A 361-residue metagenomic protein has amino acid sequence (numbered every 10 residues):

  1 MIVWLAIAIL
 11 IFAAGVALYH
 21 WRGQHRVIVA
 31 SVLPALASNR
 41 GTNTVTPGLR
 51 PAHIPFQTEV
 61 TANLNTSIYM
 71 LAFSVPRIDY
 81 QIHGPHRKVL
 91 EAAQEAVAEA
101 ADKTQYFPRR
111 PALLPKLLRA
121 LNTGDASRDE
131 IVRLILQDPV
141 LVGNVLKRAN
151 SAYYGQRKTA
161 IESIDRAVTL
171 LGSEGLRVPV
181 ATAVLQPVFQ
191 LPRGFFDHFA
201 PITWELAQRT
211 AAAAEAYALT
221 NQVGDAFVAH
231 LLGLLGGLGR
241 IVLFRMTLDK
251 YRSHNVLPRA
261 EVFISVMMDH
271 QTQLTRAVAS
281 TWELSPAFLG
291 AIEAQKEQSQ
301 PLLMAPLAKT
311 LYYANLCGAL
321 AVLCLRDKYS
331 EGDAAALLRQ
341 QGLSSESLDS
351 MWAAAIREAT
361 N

Functional and structural regions predicted by a protein language model:
I2-L235, I241-D249, P258-R259, F263-A335 (+2 more regions): Conserved alpha-helical "signature site" that marks functionally important helical segments or helix/loop junctions
S253-H254: Catalytic or ion-translocation cores adjacent to nucleophile or general acid/base/metal-coordination motifs in diverse
L343-D349: Short linear motifs in low-complexity, proline-biased tails and propeptides
